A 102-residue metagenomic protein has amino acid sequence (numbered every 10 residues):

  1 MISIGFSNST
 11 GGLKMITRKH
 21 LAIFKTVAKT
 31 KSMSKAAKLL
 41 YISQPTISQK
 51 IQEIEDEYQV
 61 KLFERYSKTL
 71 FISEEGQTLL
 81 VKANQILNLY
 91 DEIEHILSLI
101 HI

Functional and structural regions predicted by a protein language model:
M1-K14: Short, Lys/Arg-enriched N-terminal segments with co-localized hydrophobic residues within the first ~10-30 amino acids
K25-Y41: Short helix-boundary/capping micro-motifs
S34, Q52-Q59, D91: Residue-level detection of the helix-turn-helix DNA-binding "recognition helix"
E55-I72: A short LG(V/I)-centered, amphipathic sequence patch enriched for acidic residue(s) preceding the LG motif
I100-I102: Conserved small/polar residues in nucleotide/adenosyl-binding loops
